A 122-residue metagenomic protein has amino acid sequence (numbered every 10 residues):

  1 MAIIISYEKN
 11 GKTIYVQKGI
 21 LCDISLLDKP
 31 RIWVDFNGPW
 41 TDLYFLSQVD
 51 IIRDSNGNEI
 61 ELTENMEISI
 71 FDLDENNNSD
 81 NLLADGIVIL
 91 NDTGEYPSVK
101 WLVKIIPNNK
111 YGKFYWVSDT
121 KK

Functional and structural regions predicted by a protein language model:
A2-P30, N108-S118: Extended boundary segments
S47-N58: Short alpha-helix capping/helix-loop boundary micro-motifs
D72-N78: Short, charged beta-turn/beta-strand-edge "cap" motif at the junction between a beta-strand and an adjacent loop
S79-D92: Short beta-strand-centered aromatic/proline hotspots
D92-K122: Glycine- and charge-enriched low-complexity intrinsically disordered segments
